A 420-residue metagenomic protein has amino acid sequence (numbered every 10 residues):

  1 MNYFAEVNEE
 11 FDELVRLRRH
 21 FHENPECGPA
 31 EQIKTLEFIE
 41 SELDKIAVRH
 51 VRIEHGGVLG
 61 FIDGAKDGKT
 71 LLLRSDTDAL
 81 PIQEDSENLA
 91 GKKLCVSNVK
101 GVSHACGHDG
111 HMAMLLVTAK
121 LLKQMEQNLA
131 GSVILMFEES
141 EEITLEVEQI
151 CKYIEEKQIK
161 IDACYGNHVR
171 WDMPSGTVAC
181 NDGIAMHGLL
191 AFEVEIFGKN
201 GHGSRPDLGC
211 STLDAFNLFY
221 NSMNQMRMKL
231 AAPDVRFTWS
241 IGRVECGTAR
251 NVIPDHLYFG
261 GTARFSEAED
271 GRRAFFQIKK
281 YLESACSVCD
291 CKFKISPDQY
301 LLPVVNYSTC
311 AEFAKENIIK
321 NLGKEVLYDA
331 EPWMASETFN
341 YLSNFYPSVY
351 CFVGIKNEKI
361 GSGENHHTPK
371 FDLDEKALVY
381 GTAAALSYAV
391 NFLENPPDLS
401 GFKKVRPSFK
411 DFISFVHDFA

Functional and structural regions predicted by a protein language model:
M1-H104, D109, A113-A130: Acidic/His- and Gly-rich active-site-bordering loop/insert found across diverse amide/peptide-bond hydrolases
F21, G60, L73, H108 (+8 more regions): Divalent metal-coordination and catalytic microenvironments
A30-K34, D109, C210, S308 (+1 more regions): Soluble non-cytosolic domains of exported or imported proteins
I39, M114-L122, I150, F216-F219 (+2 more regions): Buried hydrophobic packing segments
L72-R74, F192, Y350-K356: Non-cysteine beta-strand/loop elements that form the S-adenosyl-L-methionine
L80-P81, K93-S103, D109-G110, L122-R243 (+2 more regions): Histidine/acidic-residue-rich, glycine-tolerant segments that coordinate divalent metal ions
N217-A420: Metal-dependent amide/peptide-bond hydrolase catalytic core, centered on the "pita-bread" metallohydrolase fold
